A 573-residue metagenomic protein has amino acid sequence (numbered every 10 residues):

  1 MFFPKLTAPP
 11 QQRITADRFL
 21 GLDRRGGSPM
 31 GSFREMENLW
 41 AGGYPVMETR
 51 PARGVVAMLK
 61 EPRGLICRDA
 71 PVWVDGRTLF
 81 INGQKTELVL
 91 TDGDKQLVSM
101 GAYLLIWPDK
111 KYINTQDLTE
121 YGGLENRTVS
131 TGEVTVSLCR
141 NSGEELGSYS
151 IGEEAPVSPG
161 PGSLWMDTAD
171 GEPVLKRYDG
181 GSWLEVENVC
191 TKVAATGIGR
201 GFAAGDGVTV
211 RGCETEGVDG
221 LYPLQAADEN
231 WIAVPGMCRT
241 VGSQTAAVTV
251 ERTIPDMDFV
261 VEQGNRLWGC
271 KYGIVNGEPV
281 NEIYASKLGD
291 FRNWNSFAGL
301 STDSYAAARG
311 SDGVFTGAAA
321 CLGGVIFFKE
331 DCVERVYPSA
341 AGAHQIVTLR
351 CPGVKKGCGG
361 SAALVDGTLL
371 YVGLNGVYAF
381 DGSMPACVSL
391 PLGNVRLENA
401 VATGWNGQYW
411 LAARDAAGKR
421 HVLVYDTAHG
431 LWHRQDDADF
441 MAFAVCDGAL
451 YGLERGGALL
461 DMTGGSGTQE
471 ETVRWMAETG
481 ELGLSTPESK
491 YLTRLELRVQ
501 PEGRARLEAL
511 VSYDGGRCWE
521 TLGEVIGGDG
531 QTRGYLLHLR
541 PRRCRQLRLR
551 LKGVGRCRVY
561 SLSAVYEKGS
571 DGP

Functional and structural regions predicted by a protein language model:
F2-D69, G353-G357, L364-T368, N375 (+1 more regions): Beta-sheet repeat architectures centered on beta-propellers
P9, L124-S130, G171-E172, Y178-A204 (+1 more regions): Small/polar beta-strand repeat architecture
A52-V55, T253-G404, H433: Beta-propeller and closely related beta-pinwheel folds
K60-R63, R68, I81-G101: Blade-loop segments of beta-propeller domains
A70-P71, A102-I106, A155-R177, G205-V210 (+7 more regions): Short hydrophobic/aromatic-rich beta-strand motifs
D75-G76, M100-G101, W107-D109, A169-G171 (+11 more regions): Short loop/turn segments that connect beta-strands within the blades of beta-propeller domains, predominantly WD40
T78-Q84, K110-N126, S163-N188, P223 (+5 more regions): Short, surface-exposed terminal/edge motifs of secreted or surface/virion proteins that either
T86-G93, V134-L164, L184-A194, L392-A400: Extracellular/surface-exposed low-complexity repeats and stalk/linker segments enriched in Gly/Pro and small polar
